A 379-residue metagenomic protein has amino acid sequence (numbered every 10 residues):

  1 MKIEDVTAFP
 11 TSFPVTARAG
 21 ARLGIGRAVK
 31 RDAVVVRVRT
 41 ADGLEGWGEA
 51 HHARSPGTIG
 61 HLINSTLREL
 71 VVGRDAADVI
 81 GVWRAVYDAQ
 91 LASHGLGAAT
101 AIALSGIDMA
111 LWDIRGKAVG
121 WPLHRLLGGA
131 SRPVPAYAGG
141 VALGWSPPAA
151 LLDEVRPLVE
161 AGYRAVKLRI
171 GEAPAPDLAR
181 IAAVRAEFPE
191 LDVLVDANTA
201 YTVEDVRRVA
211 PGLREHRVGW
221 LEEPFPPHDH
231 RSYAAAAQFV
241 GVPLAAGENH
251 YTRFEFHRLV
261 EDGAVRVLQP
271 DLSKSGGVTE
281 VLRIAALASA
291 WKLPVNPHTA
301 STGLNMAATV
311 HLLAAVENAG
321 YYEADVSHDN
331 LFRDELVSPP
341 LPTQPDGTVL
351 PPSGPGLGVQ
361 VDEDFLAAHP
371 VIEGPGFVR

Functional and structural regions predicted by a protein language model:
M1-E69, H311, D364-R379: N-terminal basic, low-complexity leaders that serve as flexible interaction/assembly modules and, when applicable, as
K2-E4, A8-V15, A33, I107 (+2 more regions): Flexible C-terminal active-site loop/helix
I3, G43, L67, I107 (+8 more regions): Conserved, mostly hydrophobic/aromatic
D5, R39-A118: Metal- or metallocofactor-binding catalytic centers and their adjacent structured scaffolds across diverse enzyme
G46, A136-G139, R164-L168, V193-A197 (+5 more regions): Hydrophobic faces of well-ordered beta-strands that scaffold small-molecule active sites in alpha/beta enzyme cores
S65, P211, R217, H228-T348: Shared catalytic-loop signature of beta/alpha-barrel
L104, R169-A173, N198-T199, E222-F225 (+4 more regions): Glycine- and other small-residue-rich loops at beta-strand/loop junctions that grip anionic moieties
R125-V240: Metal-dependent enolase-superfamily TIM-barrel catalytic cores that perform enediolate-based chemistry
